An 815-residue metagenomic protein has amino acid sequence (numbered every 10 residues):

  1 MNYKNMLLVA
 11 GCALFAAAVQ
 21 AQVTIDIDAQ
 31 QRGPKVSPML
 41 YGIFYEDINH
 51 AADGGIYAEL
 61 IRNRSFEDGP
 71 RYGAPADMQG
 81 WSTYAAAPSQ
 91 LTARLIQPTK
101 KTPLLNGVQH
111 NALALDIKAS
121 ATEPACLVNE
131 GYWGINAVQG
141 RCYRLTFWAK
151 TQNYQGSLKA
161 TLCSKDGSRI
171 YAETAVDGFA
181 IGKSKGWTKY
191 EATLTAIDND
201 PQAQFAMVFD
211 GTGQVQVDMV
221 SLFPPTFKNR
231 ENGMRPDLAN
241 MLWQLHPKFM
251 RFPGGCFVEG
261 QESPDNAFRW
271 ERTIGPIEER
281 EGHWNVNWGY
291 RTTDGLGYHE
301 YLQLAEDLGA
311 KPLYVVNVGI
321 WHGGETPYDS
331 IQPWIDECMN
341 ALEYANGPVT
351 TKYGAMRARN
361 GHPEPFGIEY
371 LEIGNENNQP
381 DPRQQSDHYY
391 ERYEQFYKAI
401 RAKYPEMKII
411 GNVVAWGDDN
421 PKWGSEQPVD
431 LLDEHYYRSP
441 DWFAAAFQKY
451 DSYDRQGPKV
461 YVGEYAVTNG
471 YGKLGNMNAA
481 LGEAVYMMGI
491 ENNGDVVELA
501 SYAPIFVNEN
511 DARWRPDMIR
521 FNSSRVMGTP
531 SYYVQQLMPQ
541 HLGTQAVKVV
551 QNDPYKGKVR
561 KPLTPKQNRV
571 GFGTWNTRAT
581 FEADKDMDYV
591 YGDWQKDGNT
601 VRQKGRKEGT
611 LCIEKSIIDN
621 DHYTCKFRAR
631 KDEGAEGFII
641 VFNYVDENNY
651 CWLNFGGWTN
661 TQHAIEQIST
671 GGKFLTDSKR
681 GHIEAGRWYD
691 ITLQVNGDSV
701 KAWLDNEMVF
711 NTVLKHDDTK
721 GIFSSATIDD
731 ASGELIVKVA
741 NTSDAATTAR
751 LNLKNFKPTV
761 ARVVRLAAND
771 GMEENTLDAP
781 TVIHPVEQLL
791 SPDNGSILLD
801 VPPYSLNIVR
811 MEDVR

Functional and structural regions predicted by a protein language model:
T24-I27, F147, Y190-L222, A358-N360 (+3 more regions): Extracellular beta-strand ligand-recognition surfaces/modules
I43, A74, T83, S89-A114 (+4 more regions): Aromatic- and acidic-residue-enriched carbohydrate-binding clefts of CAZyme catalytic domains
T122-Q244: Extended acidic/polar, glycine-enriched regions that form or flank non-catalytic beta-rich accessory modules
L304, Q395-A399, P405-K408, W423 (+3 more regions): Catalytic-core region of carbohydrate-active enzymes that cleave or remodel glycosidic bonds
M487, N493, S501, P516-K558 (+3 more regions): Catalytic cores of secreted or luminal carbohydrate-active enzymes
K556-D718: Extracellular glycan-recognition regions
G721-K757, V763, S805-R810: Carbohydrate-binding surface patches
K757-I797, V801: Acidic, Ser/Thr/Pro-rich beta/coil linker or hinge segments at domain junctions
